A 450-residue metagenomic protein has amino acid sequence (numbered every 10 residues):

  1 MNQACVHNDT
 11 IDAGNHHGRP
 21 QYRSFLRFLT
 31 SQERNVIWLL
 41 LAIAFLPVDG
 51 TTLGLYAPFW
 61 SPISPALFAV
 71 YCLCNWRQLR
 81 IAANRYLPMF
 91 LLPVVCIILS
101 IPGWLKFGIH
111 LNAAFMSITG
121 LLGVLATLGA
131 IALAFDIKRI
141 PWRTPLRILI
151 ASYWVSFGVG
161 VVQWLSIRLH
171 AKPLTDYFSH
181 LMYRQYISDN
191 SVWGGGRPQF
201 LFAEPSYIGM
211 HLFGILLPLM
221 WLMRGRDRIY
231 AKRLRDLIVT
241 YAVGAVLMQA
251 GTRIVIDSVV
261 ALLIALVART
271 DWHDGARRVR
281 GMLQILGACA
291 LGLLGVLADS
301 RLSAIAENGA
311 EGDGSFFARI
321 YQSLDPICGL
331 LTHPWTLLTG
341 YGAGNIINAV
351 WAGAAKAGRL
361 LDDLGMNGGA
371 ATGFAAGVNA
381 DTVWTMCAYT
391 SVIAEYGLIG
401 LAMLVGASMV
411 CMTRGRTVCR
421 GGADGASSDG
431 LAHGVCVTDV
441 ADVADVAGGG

Functional and structural regions predicted by a protein language model:
Q21-R27, S64-Q78, I215-R226, G400-C419: Hydrophobic, aromatic-rich transmembrane alpha-helices and their immediate juxtamembrane boundary segments
R34-T51, P65-G129: N-terminal hydrophobic segments of proteins, predominantly signal-anchor/transmembrane helices of inner/organellar
A69, S258, L262-L266, M409-V410 (+1 more regions): Transmembrane alpha-helices of multi-pass inner-membrane enzymes
I140-I150, Y230-D236, W272-G287: Membrane-interfacial entry segments at the cytosolic side of transmembrane helices
L146-F178, N190-G195, Q199-A250, I254-R269: Alpha-helical transmembrane segments of multi-pass inner-membrane proteins
G158, L165-I167, A265-G312, G329-T332: A membrane-periplasm/extracellular boundary helix in multi-pass inner-membrane enzymes that assemble envelope glycans
E311-Y321, I327-C328, W335-Y396: Long extracytoplasmic/lumenal interhelical loops at the membrane interface of multi-pass membrane proteins
V378-S427: Hydrophobic transmembrane alpha-helices and their immediate junctions
